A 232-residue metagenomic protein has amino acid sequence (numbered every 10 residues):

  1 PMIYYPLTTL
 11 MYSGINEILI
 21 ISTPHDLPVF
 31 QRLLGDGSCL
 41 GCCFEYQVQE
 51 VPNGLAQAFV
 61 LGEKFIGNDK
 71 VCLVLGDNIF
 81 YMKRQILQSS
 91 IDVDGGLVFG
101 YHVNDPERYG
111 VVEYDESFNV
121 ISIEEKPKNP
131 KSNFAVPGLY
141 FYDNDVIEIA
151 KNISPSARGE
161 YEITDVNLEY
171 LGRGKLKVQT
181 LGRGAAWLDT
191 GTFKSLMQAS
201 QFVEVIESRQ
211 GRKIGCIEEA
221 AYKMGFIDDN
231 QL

Functional and structural regions predicted by a protein language model:
P1-L75, I79-L87: Conserved N-terminal catalytic core of the sugar/cofactor nucleotidyltransferase
I15-N16, G41-C43, G67-V71, D92-G96 (+3 more regions): Short coil/turn connectors at secondary-structure junctions
I20, L73-V74, G96-F99, V178: Structural beta-sheet core signal
C72, Q88, N119-E219, N230: Catalytic-core segments of class I nucleotidyltransferases/pyrophosphorylases that form NMP-activated intermediates
D77-N78, V103, F193: Active-site metal-binding loops of divalent metal-dependent hydrolases
M82-R108: Conserved donor-nucleotide/metal-binding helix-loop-beta segment in metal-dependent transferases, i.e., the alpha-helix
V112-Y114: A structural signal for short hydrophobic beta-strand segments in well-ordered beta-sheet cores
A221-K223: Charged/polar low-complexity intrinsically disordered segments, enriched in acidic residues
